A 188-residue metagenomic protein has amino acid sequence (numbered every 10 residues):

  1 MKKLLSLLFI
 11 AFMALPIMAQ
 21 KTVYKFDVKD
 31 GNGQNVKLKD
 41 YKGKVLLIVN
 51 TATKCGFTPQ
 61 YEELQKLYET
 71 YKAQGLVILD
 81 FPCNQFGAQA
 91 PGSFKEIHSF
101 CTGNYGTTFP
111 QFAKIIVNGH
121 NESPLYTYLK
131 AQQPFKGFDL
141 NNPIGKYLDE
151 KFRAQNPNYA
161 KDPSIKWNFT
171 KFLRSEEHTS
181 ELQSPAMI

Functional and structural regions predicted by a protein language model:
M1-K21: Bacterial Sec-dependent N-terminal signal peptides
M18-K39: N-terminal "domain-start" segment that seeds a small globular fold
V23, K95-S164: Short, internal strand/loop/helix patches that form the active-site neighborhood or redox-interaction surface
V23-Y24, N168-T170: Short loop/turn microsegments at loop-to-beta-strand junctions
V28, N50, Q74-F94, T107-G119: Thiol-based oxidoreductase modules, predominantly thioredoxin-like and allied folds used for disulfide exchange
K39, G43-L46, T53-K54, T58-P82 (+1 more regions): Conserved helix-turn-beta segment immediately C-terminal to the redox Cys motif in thioredoxin-like folds
E177-I188: Single conserved hydrophobic/aromatic residue that forms the stacking wall/gate of nucleotide- or nucleobase-binding
